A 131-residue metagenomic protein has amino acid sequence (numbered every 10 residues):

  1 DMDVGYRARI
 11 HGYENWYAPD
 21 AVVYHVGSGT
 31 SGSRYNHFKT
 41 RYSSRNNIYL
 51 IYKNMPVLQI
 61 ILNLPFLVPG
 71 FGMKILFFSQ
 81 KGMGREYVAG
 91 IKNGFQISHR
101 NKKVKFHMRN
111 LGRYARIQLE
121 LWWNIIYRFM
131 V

Functional and structural regions predicted by a protein language model:
D1-V22: A short, conserved alpha-helix in the catalytic core of glycosyltransferases
W16, H37-Y42, R128-V131: Membrane-proximal envelope and lipid/glycan-remodeling enzymes
V22-Y24, L67: Positions that flank functional sites
Y24-R45, F78-E86: Nucleotide-sugar-dependent glycosyltransferase catalytic core
L50-I51: Short alpha-helical functional segments enriched in proximate histidine and acidic residues
N54-P56: C-terminal structural cap/anchor segments
Q59-V131: Non-catalytic, C-terminal membrane-associated alpha-helical segments of glycosyltransferases
